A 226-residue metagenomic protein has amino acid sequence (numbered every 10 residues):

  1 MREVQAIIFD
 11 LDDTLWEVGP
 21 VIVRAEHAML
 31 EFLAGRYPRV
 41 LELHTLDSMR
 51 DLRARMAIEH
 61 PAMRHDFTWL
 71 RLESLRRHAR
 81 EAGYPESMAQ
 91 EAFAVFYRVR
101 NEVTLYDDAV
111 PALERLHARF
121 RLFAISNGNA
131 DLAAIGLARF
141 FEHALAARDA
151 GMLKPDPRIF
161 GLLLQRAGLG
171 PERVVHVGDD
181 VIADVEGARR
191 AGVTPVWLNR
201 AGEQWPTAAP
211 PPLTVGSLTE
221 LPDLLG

Functional and structural regions predicted by a protein language model:
M1-I7, G19-P20, E86-S87, V110-E114 (+2 more regions): Asp-based, Mg2+/Mn2+-dependent phosphohydrolase catalytic module
R2-D107: N-terminal helical cap/lid subdomain that shapes the substrate entry/recognition surface in HAD-like hydrolases
